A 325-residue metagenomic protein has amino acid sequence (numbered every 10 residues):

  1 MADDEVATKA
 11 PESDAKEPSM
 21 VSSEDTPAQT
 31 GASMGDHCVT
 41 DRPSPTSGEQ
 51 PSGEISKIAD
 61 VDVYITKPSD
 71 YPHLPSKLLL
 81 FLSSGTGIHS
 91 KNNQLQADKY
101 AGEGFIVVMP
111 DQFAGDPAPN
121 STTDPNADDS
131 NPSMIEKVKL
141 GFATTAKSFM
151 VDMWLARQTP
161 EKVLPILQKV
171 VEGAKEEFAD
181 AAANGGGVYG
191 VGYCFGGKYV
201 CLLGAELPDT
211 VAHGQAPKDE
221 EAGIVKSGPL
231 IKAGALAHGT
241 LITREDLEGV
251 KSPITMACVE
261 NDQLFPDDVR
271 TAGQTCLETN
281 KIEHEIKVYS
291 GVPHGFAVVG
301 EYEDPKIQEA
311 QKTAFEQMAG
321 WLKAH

Functional and structural regions predicted by a protein language model:
A2-H325: N-terminal cap/leader regions of alpha/beta-hydrolase-fold enzymes, predominantly small-molecule hydrolases
